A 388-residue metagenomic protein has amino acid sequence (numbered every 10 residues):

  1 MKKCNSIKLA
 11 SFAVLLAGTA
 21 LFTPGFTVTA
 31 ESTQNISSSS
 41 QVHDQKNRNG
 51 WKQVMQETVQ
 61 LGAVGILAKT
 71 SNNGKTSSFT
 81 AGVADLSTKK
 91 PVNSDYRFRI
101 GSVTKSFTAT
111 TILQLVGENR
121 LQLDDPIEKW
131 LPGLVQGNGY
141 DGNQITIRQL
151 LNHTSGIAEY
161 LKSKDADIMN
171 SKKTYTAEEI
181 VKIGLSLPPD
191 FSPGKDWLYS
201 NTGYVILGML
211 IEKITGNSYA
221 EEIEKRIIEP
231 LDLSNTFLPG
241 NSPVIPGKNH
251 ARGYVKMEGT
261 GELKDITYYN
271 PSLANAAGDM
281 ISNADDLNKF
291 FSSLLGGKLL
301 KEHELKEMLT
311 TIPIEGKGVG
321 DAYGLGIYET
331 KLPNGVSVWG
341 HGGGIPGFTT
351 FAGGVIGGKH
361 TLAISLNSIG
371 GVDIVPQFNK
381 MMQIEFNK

Functional and structural regions predicted by a protein language model:
K2-E31: Sec-dependent N-terminal signal peptides of Gram-positive bacterial secreted proteins and lipoproteins
V28-A81, T215, K264-K388: Catalytic loop of the DD-peptidase/beta-lactamase superfamily, centered on the K-T-G motif and neighboring
T29, S78-T80, P91, R99 (+4 more regions): Conserved beta-strand positions that form and line the central face of beta-propeller blades
N47, W51, I100, T104 (+6 more regions): Hydrophobic (often cysteine-bearing) scaffold residues that line and stabilize catalytic clefts of nucleotide/cofactor
M55, G74, K105-T108, I112 (+7 more regions): Residue-level preference for non-acidic, small/hydrophobic
G62, T88-Q149, F191-S200, N275-A276 (+1 more regions): Short active-site loop at a secondary-structure junction that contains or immediately precedes the catalytic residue(s)
N72-G74, I127, N241-I245: Short, solvent-exposed turn/loop segments enriched in Gly/Ser/Thr/Pro and often Arg
D85, N138-G342: Short, surface-exposed loop or secondary-structure junction motifs that flank catalytic or metal-binding residues
